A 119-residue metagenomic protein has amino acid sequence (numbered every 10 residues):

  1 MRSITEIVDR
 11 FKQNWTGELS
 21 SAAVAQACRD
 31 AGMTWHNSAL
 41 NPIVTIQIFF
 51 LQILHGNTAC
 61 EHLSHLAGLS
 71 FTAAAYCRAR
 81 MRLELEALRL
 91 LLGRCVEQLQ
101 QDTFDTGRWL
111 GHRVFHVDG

Functional and structural regions predicted by a protein language model:
M1-G119: Conserved, well-structured functional cores that handle cations and Mg-NTP chemistry
